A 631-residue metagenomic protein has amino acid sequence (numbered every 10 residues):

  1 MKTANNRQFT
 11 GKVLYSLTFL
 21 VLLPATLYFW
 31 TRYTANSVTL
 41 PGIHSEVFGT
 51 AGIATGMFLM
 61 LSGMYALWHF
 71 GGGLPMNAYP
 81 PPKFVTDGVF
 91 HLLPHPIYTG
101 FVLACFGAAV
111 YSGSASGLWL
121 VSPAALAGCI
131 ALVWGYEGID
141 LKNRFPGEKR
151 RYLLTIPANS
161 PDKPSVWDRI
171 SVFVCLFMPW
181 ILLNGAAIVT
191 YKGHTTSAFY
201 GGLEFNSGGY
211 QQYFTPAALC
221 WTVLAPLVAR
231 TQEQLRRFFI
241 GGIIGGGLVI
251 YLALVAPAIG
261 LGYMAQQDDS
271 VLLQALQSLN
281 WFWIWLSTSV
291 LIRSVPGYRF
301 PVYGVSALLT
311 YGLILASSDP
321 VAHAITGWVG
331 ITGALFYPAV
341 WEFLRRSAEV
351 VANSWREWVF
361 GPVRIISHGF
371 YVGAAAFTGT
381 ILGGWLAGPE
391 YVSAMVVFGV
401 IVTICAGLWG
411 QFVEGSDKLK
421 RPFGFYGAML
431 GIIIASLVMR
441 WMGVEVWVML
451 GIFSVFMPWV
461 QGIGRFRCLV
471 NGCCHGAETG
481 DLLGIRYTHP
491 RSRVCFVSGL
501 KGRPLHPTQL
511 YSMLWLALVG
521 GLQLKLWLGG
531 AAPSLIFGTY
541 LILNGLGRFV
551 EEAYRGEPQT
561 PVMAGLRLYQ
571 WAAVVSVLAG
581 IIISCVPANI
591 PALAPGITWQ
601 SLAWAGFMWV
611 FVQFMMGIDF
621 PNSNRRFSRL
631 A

Functional and structural regions predicted by a protein language model:
M1-D87, T99-M178, A186-Y191: Membrane-anchoring alpha-helices and their flanking helix-loop junctions
P24-T26, G128-L132, W180-G185, G246-L252 (+3 more regions): Aromatic-anchored segments of alpha-helical transmembrane domains
R32-G42, G193-L203, G262-Q267, V444 (+1 more regions): Membrane-interface helix termini and inter-helical loops of multi-pass transporters
E46-I53, V89-P94, E204-A218: Interfacial helix-start motif at the membrane-water boundary
M57-H69, G246-Q266, W459-Y487: Transmembrane alpha-helix/helix-exit interface in multi-pass inner-membrane proteins
G73-H91, L419-F423, M563-L568: Juxtamembrane helix-capping/reentrant segments at transmembrane boundaries
V174-W180, F214, C220-W221, P320 (+1 more regions): Hydrophobic, membrane-interfacing alpha helices
M178-G193, G209-I292, R299-G304, L308 (+3 more regions): Hydrophobic, aromatic-enriched alpha-helical segments typical of multi-pass transmembrane helices
